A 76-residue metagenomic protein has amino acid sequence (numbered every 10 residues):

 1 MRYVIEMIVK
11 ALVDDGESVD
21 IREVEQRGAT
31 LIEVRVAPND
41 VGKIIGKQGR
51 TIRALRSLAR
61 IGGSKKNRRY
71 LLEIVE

Functional and structural regions predicted by a protein language model:
M1-K43, I52-E76: RNA-contacting regions in translation and RNA-metabolism proteins, encompassing KH/S1 modules where present
